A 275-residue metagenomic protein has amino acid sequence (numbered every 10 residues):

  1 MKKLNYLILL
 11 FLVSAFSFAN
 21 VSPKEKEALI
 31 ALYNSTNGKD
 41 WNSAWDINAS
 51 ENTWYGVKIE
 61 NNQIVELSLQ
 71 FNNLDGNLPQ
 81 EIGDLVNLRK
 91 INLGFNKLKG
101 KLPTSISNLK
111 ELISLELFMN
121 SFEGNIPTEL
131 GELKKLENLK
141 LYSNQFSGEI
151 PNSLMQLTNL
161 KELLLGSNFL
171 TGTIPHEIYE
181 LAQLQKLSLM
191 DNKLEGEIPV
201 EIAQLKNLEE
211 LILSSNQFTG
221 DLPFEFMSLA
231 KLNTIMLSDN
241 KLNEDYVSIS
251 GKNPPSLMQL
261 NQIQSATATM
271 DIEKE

Functional and structural regions predicted by a protein language model:
K2-L9: Sec-dependent signal peptide recognition, specifically the positively charged N-region followed immediately by
N34-N77: LRR flanking "cap" motifs
N61, G83-L88, S107-L112, G131-L136 (+5 more regions): Leucine-rich repeat
L67-L69, I91-L93, L112-L117, L136-L141 (+5 more regions): Conserved hydrophobic beta-strand positions in leucine-rich repeat
N72, N96, N120, N144 (+5 more regions): Consensus "Asn ladder" position of solenoid repeat domains
L78-Q80, L102-T104, E123-T128, S147-N152 (+4 more regions): The feature encodes a structural signal of leucine-rich repeats
E210, S214, F218-E275: Leucine-rich solenoid repeat scaffolds
